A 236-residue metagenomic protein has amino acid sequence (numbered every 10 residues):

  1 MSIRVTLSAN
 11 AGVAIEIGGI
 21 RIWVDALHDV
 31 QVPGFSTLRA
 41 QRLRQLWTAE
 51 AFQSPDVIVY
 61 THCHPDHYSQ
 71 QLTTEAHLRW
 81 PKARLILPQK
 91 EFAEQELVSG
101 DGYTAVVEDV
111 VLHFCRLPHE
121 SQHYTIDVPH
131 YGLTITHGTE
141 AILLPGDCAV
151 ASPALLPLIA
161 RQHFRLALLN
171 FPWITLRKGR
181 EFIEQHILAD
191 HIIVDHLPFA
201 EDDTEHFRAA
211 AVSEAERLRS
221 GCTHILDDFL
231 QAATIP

Functional and structural regions predicted by a protein language model:
R4-L7, I22-D25, V111-P118, A141-D147 (+1 more regions): Active-site-proximal beta-strand elements of phosphoester/diester hydrolases
I20, R79-R84, I187-H191, S220: A short helix->loop->beta-strand "cap" motif at the edges of active sites that frequently abuts
I20-I58, Q71-T74, H123, A149-Q162: Pre-active-site segment of Zn-dependent metallo-hydrolases
V24-D25, S54-D66, L85-Q89, L143-C148 (+4 more regions): Active-site neighborhood of phospho(di)ester-bond hydrolases with catalytic His/Asp-centered motifs
V30-Q31, C63-Q70, F92-Q95, A105 (+3 more regions): Active-site environment of divalent metal-dependent phosphoester hydrolases
L46-A105: Active-site HxH/HxHxD metal-binding segment of metal-dependent hydrolases
E96-D109, D127, P157-R161, E181-P236: Binuclear metal-ion centers of metallo-dependent hydrolases, dominated by the metallo-beta-lactamase
S121-H186: Active-site-proximal loop/helix segments of hydrolase catalytic cores
